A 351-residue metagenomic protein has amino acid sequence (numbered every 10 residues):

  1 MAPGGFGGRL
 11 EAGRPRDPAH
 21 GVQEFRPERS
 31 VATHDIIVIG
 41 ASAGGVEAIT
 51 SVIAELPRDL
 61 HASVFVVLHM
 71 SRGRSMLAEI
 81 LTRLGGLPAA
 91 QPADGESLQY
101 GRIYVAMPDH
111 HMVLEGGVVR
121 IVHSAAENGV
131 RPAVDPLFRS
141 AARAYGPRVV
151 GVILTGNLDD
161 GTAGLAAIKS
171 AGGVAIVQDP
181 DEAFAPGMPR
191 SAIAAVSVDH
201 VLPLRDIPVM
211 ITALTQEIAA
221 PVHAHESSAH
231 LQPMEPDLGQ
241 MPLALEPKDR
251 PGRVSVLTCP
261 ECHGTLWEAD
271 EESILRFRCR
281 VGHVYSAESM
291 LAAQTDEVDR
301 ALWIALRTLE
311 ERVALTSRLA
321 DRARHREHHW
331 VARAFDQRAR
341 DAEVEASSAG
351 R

Functional and structural regions predicted by a protein language model:
A2-D321, D341-S347: Conserved acid/base catalytic micro-environments in cytosolic active-site loops
R322-H325, H329, S348: Heptad-repeat coiled-coil alpha-helices
H329-R340: Short, charged, amphipathic alpha-helical segments
